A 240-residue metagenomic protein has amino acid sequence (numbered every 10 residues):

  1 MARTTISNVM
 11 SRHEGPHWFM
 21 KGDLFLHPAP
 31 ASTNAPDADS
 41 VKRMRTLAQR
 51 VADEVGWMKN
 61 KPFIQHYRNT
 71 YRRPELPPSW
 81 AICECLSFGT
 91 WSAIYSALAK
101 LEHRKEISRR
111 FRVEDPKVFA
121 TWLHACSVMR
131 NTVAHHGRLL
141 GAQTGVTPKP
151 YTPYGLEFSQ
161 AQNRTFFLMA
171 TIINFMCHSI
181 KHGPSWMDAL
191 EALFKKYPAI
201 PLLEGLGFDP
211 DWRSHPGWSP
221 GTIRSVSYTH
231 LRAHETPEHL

Functional and structural regions predicted by a protein language model:
M1-S227: Long, contiguous internal "core" modules enriched in hydrophobic/ aromatic residues
T229-E238: Conserved small/polar residues in nucleotide/adenosyl-binding loops
